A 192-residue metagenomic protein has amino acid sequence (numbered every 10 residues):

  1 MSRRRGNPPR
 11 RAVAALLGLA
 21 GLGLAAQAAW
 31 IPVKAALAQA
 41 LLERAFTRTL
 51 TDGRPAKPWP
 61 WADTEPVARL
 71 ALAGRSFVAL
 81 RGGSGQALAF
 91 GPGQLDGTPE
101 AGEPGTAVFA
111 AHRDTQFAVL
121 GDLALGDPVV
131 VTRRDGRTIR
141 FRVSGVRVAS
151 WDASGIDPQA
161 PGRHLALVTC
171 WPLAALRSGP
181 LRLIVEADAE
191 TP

Functional and structural regions predicted by a protein language model:
M1-P8: N-terminal Lys/Arg-rich, disordered targeting/topogenic segments
R11-P192: Solvent-exposed, non-transmembrane regions of membrane-associated and secreted proteins
